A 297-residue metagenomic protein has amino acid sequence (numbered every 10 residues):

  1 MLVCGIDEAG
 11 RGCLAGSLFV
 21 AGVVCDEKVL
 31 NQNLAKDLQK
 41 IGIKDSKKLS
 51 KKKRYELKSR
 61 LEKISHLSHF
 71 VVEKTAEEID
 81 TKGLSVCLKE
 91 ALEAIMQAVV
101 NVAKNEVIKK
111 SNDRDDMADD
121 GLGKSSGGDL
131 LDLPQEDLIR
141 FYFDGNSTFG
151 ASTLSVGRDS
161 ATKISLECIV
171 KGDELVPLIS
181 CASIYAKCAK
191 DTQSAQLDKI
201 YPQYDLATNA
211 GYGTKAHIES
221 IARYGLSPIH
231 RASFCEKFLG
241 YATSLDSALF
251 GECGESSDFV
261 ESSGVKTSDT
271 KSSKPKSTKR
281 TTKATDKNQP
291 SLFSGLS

Functional and structural regions predicted by a protein language model:
M1-S297: RNase H-like, Mg2+-dependent phosphodiesterase core, and more generally RNA phosphate-backbone-engaging helix-loop
